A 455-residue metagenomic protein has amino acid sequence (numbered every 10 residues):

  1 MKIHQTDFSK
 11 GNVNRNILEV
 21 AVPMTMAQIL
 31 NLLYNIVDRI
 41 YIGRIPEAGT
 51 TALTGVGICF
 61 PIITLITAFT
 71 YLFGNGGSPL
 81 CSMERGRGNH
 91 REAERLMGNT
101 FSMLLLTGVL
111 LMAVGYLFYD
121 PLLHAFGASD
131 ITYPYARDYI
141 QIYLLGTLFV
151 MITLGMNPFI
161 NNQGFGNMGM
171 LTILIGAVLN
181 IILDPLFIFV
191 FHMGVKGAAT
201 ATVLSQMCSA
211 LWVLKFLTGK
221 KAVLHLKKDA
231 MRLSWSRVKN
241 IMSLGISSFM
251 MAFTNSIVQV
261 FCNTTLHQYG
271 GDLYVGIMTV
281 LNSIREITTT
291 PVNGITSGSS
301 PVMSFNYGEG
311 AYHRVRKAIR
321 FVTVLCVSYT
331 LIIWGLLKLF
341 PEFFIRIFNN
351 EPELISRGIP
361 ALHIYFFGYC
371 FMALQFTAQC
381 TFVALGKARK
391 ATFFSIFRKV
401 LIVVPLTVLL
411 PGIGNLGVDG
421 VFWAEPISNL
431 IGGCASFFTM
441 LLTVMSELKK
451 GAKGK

Functional and structural regions predicted by a protein language model:
M1-A21, C81-G146, V190-G245, M303-G368 (+1 more regions): Short alpha-helical transmembrane segments in multi-pass integral membrane proteins
F8-I40, R44-A48, P61-G76, L80 (+6 more regions): N-terminal transmembrane alpha-helices
E19-D38, I142, G176, S205-S209 (+3 more regions): Transmembrane helical elements of multi-pass membrane transporters/channels
M24, Q28, I40, P79 (+16 more regions): Transmembrane alpha-helix boundary and packing residues in multipass membrane permease domains and related
I29, L33-T54, L123-D130, L186-M193 (+5 more regions): Helix-terminus/linker motif at the lipid-water interface of multi-pass membrane proteins
T50-P61, I140, A199, D272-I287 (+2 more regions): Small-residue hotspots at the loop-to-helix junctions and early N-terminal turns of transmembrane alpha-helices
L53-A113, V150-G169, N263, I277-G335 (+2 more regions): Small-residue-rich hydrophobic transmembrane alpha-helices
G74, Y143-N161, G169-A177, A198-L211 (+4 more regions): Short runs within selected transmembrane alpha-helices of multi-pass transporters and secretion channels
